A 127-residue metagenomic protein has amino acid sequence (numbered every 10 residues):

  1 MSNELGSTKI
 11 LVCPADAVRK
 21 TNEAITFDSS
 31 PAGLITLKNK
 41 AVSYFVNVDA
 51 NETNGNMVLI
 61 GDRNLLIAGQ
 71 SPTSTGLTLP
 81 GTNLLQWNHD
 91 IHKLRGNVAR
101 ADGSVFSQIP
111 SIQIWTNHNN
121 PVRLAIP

Functional and structural regions predicted by a protein language model:
M1-P127: Short, well-structured segments within or immediately adjacent to enzyme catalytic domains that line ligand-binding
